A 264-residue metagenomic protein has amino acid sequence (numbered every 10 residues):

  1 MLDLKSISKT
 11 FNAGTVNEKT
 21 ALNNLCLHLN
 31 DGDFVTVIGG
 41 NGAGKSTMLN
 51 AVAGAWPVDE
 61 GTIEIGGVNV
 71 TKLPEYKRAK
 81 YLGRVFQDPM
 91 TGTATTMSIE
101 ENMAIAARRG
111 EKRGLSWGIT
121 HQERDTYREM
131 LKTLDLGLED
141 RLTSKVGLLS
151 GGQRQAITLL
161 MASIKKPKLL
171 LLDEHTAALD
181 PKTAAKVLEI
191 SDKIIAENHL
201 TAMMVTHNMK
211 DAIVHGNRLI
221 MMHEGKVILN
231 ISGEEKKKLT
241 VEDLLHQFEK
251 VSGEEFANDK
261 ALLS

Functional and structural regions predicted by a protein language model:
M1, T10-N24, P74: A short, flexible loop at the N-terminus of ABC-type nucleotide-binding domains that lies
I38-G40: The feature captures the beta-strand-to-loop junction immediately N-terminal to the Walker
A53: Helix-to-loop junction immediately C-terminal to a conserved catalytic motif
G61-N69, L229-I231: Conserved ABC transporter NBD signature motif
N69-G83, T91, R113-S116, T120 (+1 more regions): ABC ATPase NBD coupling module
A162-S163: ABC ATPase C-loop
T206-H207: H-loop/switch region of ABC-family ATPase nucleotide-binding domains
K226-K250: Conserved beta-strand-loop-alpha-helix hinge in the C-terminal portion of ABC ATPase nucleotide-binding domains
